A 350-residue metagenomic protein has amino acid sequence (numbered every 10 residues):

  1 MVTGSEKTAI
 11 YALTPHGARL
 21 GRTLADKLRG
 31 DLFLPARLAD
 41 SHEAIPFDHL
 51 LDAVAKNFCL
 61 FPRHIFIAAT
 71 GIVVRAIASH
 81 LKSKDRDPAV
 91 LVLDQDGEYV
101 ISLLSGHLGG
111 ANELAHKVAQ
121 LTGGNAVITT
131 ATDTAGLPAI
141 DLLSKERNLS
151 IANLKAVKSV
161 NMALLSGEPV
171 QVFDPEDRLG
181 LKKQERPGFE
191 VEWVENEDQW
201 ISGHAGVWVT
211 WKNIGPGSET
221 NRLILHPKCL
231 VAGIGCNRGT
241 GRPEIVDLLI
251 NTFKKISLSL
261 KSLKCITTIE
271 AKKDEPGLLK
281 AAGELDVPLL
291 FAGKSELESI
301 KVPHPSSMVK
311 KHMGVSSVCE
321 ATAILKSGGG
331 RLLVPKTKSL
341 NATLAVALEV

Functional and structural regions predicted by a protein language model:
M1-V2, G30: Charged, low-complexity, intrinsically disordered terminal regions
V2-I10: Extreme N-terminal starter segment of soluble prokaryotic enzymes
L13-T23, L28-G30, L38, A44-H49 (+8 more regions): Conserved mixed alpha/beta catalytic, RNA-binding, or beta-rich assembly cores of soluble enzyme, regulatory
F33-R37, T129-A131, A292-K294, P335: Conserved beta-strand termini and adjacent loop/short-helix elements that scaffold enzyme active sites in alpha/beta
A44-F58, P62, P303-K310, V318-C319: Glycine-rich, anion-gripping cofactor-binding loops and their flanking helix/strand elements in enzyme active sites
I67-A69, M313: Active-site nucleophile and cofactor-binding loops and adjacent substrate-binding regions of central metabolic enzymes
K261-A323, S327-A342: C-terminal non-catalytic interaction/assembly regions of soluble proteins
T343-V350: Charge-patterned, long linear interaction tracts outside catalytic cores
